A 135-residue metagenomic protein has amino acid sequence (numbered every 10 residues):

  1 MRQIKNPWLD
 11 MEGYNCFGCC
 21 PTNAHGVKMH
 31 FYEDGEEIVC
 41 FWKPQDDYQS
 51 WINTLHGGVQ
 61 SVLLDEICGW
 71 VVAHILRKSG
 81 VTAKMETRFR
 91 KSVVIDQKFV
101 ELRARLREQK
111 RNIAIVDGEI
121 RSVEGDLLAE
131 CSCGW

Functional and structural regions predicted by a protein language model:
M1-D47: Non-catalytic linker/capping segments at the edges of enzyme domains
M1-P7, V94-D96, R105-W135: HotDog/MaoC-like acyl-thioester-processing domains
P21, Q60-S61, V72: Short, flexible micro-motifs
H25-K28, F41, K84-E86, E101-R103 (+1 more regions): Conserved beta-strand residues within beta-sheet cores
D34, K43-Q45, R88-R90, R107 (+2 more regions): Solvent-exposed residues in well-ordered beta-strands and their adjoining turns, especially edge/terminal strands
E36, V81-A83, V100, A114 (+1 more regions): Hydrophobic core residues within well-ordered beta-strands of beta-rich domains
V39-L63: A conserved, well-ordered hydrophobic junction motif at loop->secondary-structure transitions
I67-E101, L106: Hydrophobic beta-strand-centered segment that forms part of the acyl-chain substrate-binding groove
